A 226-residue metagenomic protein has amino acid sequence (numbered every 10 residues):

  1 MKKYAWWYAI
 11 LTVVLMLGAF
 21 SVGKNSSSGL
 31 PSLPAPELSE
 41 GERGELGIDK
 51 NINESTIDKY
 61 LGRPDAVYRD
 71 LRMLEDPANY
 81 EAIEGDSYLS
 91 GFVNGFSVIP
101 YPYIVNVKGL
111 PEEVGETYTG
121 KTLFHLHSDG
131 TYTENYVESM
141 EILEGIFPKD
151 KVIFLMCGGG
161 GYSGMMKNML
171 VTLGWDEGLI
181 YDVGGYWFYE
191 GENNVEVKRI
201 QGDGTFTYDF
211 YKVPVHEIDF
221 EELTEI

Functional and structural regions predicted by a protein language model:
Y4-N51, G62, L74-F154, G158-I226: Rhodanese-like catalytic fold shared by cysteine-dependent sulfurtransferases and DSP/PTP-type phosphatases
E54-P64: A short acidic-Thr-Gly-centered motif at the start of a beta-strand
Y68-D70: Structural scaffold elements adjacent to functional motifs in cytosolic proteins
